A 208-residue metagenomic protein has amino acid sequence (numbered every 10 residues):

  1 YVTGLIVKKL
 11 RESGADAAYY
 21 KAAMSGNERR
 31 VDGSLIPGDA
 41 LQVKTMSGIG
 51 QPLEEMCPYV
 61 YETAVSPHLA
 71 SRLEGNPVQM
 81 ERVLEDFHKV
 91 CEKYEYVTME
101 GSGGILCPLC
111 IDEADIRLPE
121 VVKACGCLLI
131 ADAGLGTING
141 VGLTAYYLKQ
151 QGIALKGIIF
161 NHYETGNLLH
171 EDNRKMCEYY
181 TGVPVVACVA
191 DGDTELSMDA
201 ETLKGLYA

Functional and structural regions predicted by a protein language model:
Y1-P77, E81, H88: N-terminal phosphate/diphosphate-binding loop that engages ATP/GTP or pyrophosphate donors across diverse enzyme folds
A17-Y19, E55, C127, V185-C188: Conserved beta-strand scaffold positions in the cores of enzyme catalytic domains, especially in NTP/NDP-utilizing
G26-R29, G136, E164-N167, T194-E195: Flexible, glycine-rich phosphate/dinucleotide-binding loops and adjacent beta-alpha linkers at cofactor/substrate
R30-V31, P67, S71, P108-C110 (+3 more regions): Short, well-ordered secondary-structure micro-motifs
S34-L41, A145-L148, R174-C177, L203-G205: Short, hinge-like loop/turn segments at secondary-structure boundaries
V65, E178-S197: Beta-strand-loop-alpha "switch" segments that mediate conformational coupling across diverse proteins
K89, Y96, G101-G182, A187: Conserved catalytic-core segment of NTP-binding enzymes
L196-A208: NTP-binding/hydrolysis catalytic cores, primarily Walker-type P-loop NTPases
